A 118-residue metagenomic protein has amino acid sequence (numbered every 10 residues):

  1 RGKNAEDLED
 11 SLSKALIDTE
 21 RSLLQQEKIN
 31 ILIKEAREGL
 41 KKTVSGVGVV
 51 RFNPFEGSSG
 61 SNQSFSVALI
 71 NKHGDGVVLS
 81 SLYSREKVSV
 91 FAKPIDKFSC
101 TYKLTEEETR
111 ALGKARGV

Functional and structural regions predicted by a protein language model:
R1-F65, I70-V118: Polybasic/polar functional segments that serve as interface/processing modules
